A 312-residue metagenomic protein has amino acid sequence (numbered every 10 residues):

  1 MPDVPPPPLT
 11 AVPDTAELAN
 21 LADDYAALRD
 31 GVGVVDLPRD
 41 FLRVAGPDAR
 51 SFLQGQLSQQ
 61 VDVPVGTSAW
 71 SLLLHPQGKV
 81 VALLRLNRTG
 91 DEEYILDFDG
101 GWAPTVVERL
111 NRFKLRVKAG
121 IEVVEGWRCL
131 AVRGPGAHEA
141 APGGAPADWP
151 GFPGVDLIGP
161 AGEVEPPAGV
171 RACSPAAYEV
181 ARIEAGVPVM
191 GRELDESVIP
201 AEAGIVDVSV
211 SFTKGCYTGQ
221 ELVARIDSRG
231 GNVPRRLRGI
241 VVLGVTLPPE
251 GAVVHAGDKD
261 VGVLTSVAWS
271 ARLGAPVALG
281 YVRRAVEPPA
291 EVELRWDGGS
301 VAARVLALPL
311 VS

Functional and structural regions predicted by a protein language model:
M1-V81, G90: Acidic, proline/glycine-enriched N-terminal capping motif
P2-P5, L84, V198, V206-V210 (+2 more regions): Glycine-rich, small/acidic residue-mixed loop/short-helix segments
L21-D30, L73-L83, K114-V117, H138-A145 (+1 more regions): Short amphipathic beta-strand starts and helix->beta connectors
G33-V34, D40-F41, A82-V189: Acidic, low-complexity central loop/insert segments
G46, L96, G134, L157 (+4 more regions): Residue-level signal for inorganic ion chemistry
D48-L53, A103-V107, A137-A140, A161-A168 (+2 more regions): Short, conserved charged micro-motifs
Q54-D62, E108-R116, S228, A256-K259: Short, intrinsically disordered, mixed-charge
I158-L237, V241: Anionic-ligand-binding alpha/beta catalytic cores of soluble enzymes and soluble regulatory domains that recognize
